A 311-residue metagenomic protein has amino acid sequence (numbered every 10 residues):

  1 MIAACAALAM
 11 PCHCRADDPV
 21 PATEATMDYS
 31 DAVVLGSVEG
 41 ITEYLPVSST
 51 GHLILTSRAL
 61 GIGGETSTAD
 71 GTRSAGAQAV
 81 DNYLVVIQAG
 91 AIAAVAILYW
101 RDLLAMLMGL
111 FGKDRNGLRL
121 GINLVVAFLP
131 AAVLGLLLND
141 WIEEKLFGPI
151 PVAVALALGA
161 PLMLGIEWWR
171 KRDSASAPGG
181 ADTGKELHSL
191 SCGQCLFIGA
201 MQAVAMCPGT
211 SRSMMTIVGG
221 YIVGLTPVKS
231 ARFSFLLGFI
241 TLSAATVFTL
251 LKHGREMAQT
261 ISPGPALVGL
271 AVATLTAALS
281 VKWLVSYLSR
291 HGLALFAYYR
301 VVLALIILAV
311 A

Functional and structural regions predicted by a protein language model:
M1-A311: Multi-pass membrane proteins that catalyze or facilitate reactions on polyprenyl-/lipid-phosphate substrates and their
